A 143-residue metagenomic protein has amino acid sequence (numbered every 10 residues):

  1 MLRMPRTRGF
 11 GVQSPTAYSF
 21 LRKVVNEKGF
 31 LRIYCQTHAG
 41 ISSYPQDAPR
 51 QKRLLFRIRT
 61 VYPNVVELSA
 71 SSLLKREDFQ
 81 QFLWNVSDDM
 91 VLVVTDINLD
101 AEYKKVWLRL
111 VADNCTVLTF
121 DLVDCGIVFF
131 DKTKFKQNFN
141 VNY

Functional and structural regions predicted by a protein language model:
M1-V91, N98-Y143: A short alpha-helical cap/connector motif
